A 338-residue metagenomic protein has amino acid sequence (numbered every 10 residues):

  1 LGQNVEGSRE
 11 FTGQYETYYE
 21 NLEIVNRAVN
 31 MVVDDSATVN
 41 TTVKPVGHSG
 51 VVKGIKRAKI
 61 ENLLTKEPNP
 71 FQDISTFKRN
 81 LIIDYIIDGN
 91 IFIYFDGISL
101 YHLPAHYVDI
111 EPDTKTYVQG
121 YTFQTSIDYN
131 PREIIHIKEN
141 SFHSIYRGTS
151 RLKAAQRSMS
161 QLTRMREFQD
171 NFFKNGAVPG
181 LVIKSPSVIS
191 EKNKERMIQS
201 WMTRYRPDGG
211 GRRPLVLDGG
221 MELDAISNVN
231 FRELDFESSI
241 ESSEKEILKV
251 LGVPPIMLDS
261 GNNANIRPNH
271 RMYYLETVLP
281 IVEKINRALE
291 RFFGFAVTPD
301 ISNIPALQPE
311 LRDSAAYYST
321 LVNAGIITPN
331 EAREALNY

Functional and structural regions predicted by a protein language model:
L1-F236, E241-S242, E246-K249, V253 (+2 more regions): Structured, contiguous alpha/beta core segments that scaffold functional sites
Q72, I82-N90, T277-P305, A315: Divalent metal-cofactor coordination and adjacent catalytic microenvironments
N193, M197, W201, S243-E244 (+5 more regions): General structural feature for long, well-ordered alpha-helical segments within catalytic domains of soluble enzymes
Y205, G209, L251-P255, I281-F293: Alpha-helix capping/termination and helix-coil
R213-V216, P255-N265, A288-F295: Short acidic alpha-helical/loop segments enriched in Asp/Glu that coordinate divalent cations
N262-N265, V297-A306, A335-L336: Small/polar glycine-rich anion-binding or flexible loop at a beta-alpha turn
A306-Y338: Charged substrate- and nucleic-acid-binding regions of tRNA-handling and nucleotidyl-transfer enzymes, centered on
